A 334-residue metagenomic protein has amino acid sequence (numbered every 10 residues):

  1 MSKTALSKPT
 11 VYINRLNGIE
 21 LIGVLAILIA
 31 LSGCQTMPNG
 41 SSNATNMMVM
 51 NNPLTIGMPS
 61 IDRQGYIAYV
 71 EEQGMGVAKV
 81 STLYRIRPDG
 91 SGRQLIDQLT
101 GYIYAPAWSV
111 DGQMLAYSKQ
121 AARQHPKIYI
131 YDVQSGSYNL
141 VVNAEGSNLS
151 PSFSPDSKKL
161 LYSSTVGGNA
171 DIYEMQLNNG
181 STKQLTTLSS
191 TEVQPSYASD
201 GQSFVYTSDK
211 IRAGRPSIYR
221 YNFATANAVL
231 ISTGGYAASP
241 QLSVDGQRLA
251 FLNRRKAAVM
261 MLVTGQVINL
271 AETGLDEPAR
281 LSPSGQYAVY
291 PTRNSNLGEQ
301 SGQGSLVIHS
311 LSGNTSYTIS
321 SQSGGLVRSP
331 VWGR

Functional and structural regions predicted by a protein language model:
M1-L16: N-terminal secretory signal peptides that target proteins for export/translocation
I13, I22-G23, G304: Generic hydrophobic-segment detector
I22-S32: Bacterial N-terminal signal peptides
C34-R334: Sequence signature of WD/YWTD-type beta-propeller architectures
